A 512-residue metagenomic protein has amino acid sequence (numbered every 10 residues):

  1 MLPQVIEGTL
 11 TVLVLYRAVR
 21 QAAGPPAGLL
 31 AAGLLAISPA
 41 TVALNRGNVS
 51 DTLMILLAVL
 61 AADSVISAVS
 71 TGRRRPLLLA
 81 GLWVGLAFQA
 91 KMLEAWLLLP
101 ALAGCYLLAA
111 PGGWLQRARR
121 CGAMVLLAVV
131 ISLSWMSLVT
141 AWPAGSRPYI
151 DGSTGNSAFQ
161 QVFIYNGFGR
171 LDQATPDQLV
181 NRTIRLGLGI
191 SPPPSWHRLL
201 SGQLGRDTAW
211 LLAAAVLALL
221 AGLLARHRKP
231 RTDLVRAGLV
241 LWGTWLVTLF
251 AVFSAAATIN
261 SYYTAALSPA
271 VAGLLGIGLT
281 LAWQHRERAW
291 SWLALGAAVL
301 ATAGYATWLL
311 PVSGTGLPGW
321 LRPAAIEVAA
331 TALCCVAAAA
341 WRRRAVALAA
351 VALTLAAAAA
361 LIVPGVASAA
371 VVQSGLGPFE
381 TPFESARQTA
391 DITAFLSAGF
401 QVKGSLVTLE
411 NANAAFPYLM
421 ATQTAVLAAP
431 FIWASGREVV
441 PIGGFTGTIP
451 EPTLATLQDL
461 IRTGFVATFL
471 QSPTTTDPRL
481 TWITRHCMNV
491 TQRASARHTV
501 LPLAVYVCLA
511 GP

Functional and structural regions predicted by a protein language model:
M1-Q160, I164-L293, A301-Y305, F445: Membrane-integral, polyisoprenol-dependent glycosyltransferases of the GT-C/oligosaccharyltransferase superfamily
R73, L217, T302, A306-L309 (+4 more regions): Extracellular low-complexity, O-glycosylation-prone Ser/Thr/Pro/Gly-rich "stalks" and linkers flanking catalytic
S146, T154, E451-L460: Alpha-helical scaffolding within the catalytic cores of extracellular/periplasmic polymer-degrading hydrolases
F159, T248, S261, S291 (+6 more regions): Active-site lining segments that contact anionic ligands and/or coordinate catalytic metals
P193, K403, E451-L454: Structural motif corresponding to alpha-helix initiation and N-cap regions
G205, A225, A256, V271 (+11 more regions): Hydrophobic alpha-helix feature that most strongly marks membrane-spanning transmembrane helices and their immediate
R286-F395: Transmembrane helical bundles and short interhelical boundary loops of multi-pass, membrane-embedded
I362-G447, R462-W482, C487-A510: Short periplasmic/luminal acceptor-recognition loop of GT-C membrane glycosyltransferases, typified by
